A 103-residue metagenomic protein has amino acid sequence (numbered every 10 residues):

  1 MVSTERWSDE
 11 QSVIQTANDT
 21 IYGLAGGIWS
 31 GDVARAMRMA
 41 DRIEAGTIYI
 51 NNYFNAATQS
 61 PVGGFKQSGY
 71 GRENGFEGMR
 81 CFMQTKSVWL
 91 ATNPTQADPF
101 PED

Functional and structural regions predicted by a protein language model:
M1-D103: Conserved C-terminal structural/oligomerization subdomain of aldehyde/semialdehyde dehydrogenase
